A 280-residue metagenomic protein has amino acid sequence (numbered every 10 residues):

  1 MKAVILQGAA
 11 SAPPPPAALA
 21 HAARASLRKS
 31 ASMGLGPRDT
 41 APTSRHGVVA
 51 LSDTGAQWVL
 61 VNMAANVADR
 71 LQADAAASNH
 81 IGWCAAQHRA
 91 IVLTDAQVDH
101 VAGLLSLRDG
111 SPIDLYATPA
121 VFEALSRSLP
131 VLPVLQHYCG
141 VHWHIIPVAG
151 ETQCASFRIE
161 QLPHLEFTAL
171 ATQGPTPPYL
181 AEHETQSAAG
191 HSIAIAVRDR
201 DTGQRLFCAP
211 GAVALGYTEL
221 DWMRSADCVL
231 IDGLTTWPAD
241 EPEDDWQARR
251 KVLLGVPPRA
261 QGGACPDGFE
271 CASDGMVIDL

Functional and structural regions predicted by a protein language model:
M1-A209, V213-D221, C228, R249-R250 (+1 more regions): Binuclear metal-dependent hydrolase catalytic cores
D227-T235: Non-cysteine beta-strand/loop elements that form the S-adenosyl-L-methionine
L234, L254-P257: Short strand-turn motif at the edge of the Rossmann-like AdoMet-binding core
L234-D245: Active-site-proximal segments of metal-dependent phosphoesterases and phosphodiesterases across multiple
